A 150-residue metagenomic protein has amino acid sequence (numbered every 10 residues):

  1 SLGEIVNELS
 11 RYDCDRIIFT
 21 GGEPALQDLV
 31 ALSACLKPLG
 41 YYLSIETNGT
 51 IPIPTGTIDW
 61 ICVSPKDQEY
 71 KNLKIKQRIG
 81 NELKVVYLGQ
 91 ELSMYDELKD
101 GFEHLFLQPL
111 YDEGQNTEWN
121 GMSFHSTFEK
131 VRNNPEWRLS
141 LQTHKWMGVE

Functional and structural regions predicted by a protein language model:
S1-I58: Conserved Radical SAM active-site core
L2, V85-M94: Glycine-rich S-adenosyl-L-methionine
V6-R11, T55-K71, V131-R138: Structural recognition of alpha->loop->beta junctions
R11-C14, Q90-E150: Auxiliary Fe-S-binding modules of radical SAM enzymes
R16-I18, Y42-S44, W60-C62, G80-K84 (+2 more regions): Structural preference for beta-strand elements that scaffold enzyme active sites
G22-A25, N48-T50, K66, L110 (+1 more regions): Anionic group-transfer/hydrolysis microenvironments
E46-I53, P65-E69, Y87-E91: Short, polar loop motifs at secondary-structure junctions
I51-I58, N72-I79, M94-D100: Short loop/helix-cap segments at secondary-structure boundaries that form the rim of catalytic
